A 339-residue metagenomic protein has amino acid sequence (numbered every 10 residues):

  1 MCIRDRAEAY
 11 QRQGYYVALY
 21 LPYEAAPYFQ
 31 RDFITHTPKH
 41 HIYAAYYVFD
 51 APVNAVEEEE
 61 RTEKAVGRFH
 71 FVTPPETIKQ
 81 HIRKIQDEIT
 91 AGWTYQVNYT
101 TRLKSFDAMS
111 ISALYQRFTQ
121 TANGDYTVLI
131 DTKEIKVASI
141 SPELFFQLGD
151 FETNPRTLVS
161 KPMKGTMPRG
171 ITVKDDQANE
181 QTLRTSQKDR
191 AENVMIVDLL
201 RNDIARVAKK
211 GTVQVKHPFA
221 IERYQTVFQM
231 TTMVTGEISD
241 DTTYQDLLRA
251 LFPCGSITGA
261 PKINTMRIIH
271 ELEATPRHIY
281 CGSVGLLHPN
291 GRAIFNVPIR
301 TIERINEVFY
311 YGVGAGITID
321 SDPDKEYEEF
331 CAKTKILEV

Functional and structural regions predicted by a protein language model:
R4-V339: Extended alpha-helical targeting/anchoring segments, especially N-terminal organellar/secretory targeting helices
